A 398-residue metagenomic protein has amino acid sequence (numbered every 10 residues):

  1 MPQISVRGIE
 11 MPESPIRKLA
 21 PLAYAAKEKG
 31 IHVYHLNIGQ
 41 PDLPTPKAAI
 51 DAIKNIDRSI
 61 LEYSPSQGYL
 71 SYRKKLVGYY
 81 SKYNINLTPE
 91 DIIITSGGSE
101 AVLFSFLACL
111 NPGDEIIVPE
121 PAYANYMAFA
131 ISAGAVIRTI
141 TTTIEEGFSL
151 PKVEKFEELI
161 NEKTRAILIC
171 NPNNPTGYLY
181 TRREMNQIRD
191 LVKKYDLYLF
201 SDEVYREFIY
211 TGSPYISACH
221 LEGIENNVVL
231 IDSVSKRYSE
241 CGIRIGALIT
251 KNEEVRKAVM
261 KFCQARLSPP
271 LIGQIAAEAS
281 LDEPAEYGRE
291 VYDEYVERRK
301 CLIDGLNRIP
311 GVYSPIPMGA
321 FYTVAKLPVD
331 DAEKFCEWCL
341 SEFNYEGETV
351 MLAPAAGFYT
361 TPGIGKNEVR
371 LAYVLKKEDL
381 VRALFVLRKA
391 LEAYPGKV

Functional and structural regions predicted by a protein language model:
P2-I4, G8-S14, L19-H32, I38-I56 (+1 more regions): PLP-dependent class I/II
S59: Basic nucleic-acid-binding alpha-helical/helix-turn surface characteristic of O6-alkylguanine DNA
Y63-S96: Conserved N-terminal alpha-helix of the aminotransferase class I/II PLP-enzyme fold
